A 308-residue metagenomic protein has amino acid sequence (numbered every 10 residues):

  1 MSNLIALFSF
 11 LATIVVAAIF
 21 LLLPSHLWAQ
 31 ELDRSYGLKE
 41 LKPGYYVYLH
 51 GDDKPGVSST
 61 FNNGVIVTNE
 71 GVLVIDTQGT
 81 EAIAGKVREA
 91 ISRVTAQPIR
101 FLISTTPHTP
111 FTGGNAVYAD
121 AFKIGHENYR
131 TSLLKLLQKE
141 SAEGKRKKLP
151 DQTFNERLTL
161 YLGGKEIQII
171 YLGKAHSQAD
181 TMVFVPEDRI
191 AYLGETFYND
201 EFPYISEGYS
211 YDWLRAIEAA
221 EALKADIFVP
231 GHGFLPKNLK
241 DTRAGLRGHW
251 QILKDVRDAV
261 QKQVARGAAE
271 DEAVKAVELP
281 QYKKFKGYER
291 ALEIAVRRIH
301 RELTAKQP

Functional and structural regions predicted by a protein language model:
F10-S25: Bacterial N-terminal signal peptides
L27-A29: Boundary at the C-terminal end of the N-terminal hydrophobic targeting segment
L32-L41, R130-G173, S177-A179, P186-E187 (+2 more regions): Metallo-beta-lactamase
E40-A90, T181-E195: Conserved beta-strand hairpin/beta-sheet module of binuclear metal-dependent hydrolase folds, prominently
I75-T77, R100-H108, I124-H126, L172 (+3 more regions): Active-site neighborhood of phospho(di)ester-bond hydrolases with catalytic His/Asp-centered motifs
A84, E89-Y161: Active-site HxH/HxHxD metal-binding segment of metal-dependent hydrolases
D212-A268, E272: Divalent-metal (often Zn2+) His-rich catalytic cores of metallo-beta-lactamase-fold enzymes
A265-P308: C-terminal regulatory/interaction regions
